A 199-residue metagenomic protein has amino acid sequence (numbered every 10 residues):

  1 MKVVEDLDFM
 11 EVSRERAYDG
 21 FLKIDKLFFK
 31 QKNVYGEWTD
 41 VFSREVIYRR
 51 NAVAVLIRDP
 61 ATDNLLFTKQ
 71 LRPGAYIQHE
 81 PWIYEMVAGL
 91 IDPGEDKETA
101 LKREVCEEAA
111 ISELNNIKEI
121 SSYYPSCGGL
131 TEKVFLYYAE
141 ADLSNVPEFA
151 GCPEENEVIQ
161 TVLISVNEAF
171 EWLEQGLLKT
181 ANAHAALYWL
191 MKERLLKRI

Functional and structural regions predicted by a protein language model:
M1-F9, S13, A75, H79-Y84 (+4 more regions): Nudix hydrolase/Nudix homology domain
E15-G20, G36, Y76-I77, Y123-V134: Acidic pyrophosphate-coordinating catalytic loop
E15-T62: Acidic, metal-coordinating catalytic segment for phosphate/diphosphate chemistry, firing primarily on the Nudix
I24-K26, F67, L136-Y138, T161-L163: Conserved hydrophobic/aromatic beta-strand scaffold that supports enzyme active sites
F29-V34, S126-P147: Active-site-adjacent beta-strand/loop module that shapes the phosphate/pyrophosphate-binding cleft
K32-V34, D59-T62, L71, E140-S144 (+2 more regions): Short loop segments at secondary-structure junctions
R44-I47, N64-R103, P153-E155, I159: Conserved Nudix-box catalytic region and its N-terminal flanking loop in Nudix hydrolases and closely related
C106, S112-L130: A mid-sequence, solvent-exposed acidic-amphipathic segment
